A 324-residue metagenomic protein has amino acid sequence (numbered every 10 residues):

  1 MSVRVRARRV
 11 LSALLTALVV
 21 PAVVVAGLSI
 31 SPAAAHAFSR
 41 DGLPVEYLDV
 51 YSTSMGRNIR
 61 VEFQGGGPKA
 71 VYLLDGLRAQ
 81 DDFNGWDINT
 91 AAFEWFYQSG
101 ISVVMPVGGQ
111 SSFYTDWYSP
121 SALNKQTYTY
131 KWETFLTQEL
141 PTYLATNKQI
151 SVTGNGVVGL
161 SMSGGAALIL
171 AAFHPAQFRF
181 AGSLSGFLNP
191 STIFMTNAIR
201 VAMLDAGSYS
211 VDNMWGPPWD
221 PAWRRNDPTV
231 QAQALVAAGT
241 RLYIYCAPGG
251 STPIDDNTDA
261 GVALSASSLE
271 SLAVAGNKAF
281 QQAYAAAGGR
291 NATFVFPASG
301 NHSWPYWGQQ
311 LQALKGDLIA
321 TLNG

Functional and structural regions predicted by a protein language model:
M1-P21, A34: N-terminal export and membrane-targeting signals
S12, T16, G27-G324: Non-catalytic cap/lid and distal C-terminal segments of serine-dependent acyl enzymes
A22-A26: Residue-level signal for alpha-helical transmembrane segments in multi-pass membrane proteins
